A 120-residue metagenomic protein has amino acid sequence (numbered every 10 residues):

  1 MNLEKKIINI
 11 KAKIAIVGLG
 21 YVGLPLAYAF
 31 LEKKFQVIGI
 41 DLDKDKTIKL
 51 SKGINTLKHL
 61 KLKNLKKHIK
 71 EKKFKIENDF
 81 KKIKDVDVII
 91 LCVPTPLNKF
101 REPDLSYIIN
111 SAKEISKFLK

Functional and structural regions predicted by a protein language model:
M1-K120: Structural/interface elements that position substrates and couple domains in central-metabolism enzymes
